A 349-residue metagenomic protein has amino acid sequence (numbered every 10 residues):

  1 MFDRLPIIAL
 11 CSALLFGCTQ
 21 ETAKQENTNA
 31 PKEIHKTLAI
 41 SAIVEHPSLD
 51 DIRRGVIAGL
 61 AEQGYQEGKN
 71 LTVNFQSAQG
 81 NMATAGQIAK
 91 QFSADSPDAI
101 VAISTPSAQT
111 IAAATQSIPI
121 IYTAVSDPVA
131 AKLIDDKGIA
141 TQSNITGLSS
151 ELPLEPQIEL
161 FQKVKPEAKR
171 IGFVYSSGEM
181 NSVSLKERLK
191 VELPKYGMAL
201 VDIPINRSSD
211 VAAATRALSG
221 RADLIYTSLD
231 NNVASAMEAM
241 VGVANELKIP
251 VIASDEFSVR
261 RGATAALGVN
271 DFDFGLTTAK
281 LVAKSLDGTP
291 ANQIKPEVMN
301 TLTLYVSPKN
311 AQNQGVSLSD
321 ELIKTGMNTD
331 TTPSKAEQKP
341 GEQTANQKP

Functional and structural regions predicted by a protein language model:
F2-D3, G17-P349: Short hydrophobic alpha-helices and adjacent helix-cap/hinge residues
P6-L15: Bacterial N-terminal signal peptides
